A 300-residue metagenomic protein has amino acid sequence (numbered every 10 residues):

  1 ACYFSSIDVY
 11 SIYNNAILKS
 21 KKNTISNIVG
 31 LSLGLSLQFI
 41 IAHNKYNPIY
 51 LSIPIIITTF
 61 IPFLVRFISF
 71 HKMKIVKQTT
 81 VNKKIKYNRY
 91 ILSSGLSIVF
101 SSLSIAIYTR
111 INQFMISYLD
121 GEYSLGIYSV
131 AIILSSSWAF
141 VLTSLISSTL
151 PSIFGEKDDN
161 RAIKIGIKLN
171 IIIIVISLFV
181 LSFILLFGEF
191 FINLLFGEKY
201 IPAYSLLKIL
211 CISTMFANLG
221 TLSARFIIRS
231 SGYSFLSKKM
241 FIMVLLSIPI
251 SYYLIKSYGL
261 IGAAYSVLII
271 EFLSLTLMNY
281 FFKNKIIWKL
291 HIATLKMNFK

Functional and structural regions predicted by a protein language model:
Y3-I25, G155, I212-K239: Membrane-interface junctions at transmembrane-helix termini in multi-pass inner-membrane proteins
A16, S135-N160, F226-R229: Helix-loop junctions and terminal segments of transmembrane helices in multi-pass membrane transport/translocation
K21, P48-I55, L64-T109, G155-K164 (+1 more regions): Interhelical loop/hinge segments that connect adjacent transmembrane helices in multipass membrane
T24-M73, I132, I242, L260-K283: Hydrophobic alpha-helical transmembrane segments
A42, L103-S137, I192-E198: Helix-terminus/linker motif at the lipid-water interface of multi-pass membrane proteins
P48-I49, I53, K86-I98, I116-S136 (+2 more regions): Interfacial/gating helices of multi-pass transporter permease domains
F60, S97, N112-F114, S124-L142 (+2 more regions): Alpha-helical transmembrane segments of polytopic membrane transporters and translocases
E122-S124, L186-M215, I261: Interfacial segments at transmembrane-helix termini and the short loops linking adjacent helices
